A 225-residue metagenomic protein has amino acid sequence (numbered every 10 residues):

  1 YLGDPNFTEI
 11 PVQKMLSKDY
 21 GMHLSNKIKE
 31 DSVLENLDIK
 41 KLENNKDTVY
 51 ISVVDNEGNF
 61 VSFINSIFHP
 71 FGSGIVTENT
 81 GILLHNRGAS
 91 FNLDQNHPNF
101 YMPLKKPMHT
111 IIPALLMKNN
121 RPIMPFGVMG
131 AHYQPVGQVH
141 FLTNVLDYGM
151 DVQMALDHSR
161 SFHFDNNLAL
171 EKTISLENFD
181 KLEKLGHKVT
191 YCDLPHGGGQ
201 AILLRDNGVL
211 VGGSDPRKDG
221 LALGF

Functional and structural regions predicted by a protein language model:
Y1-I67, N79-T80, R87: Internal maturation/activation junctions in enzymes
D31-I39, N92-Y101, K184-L185: Short Pro/Gly-enriched beta-strand edge/turn motifs at strand-loop
K40-N44, M102-M108, T190-L194: Short Gly/Pro-enriched turn/cap motifs at secondary-structure boundaries
K46-I51, F60, H109-A114, G198-G199: Short glycine-rich loop/turn motifs
E57, K105, Q138, D147-L194: Extended C-terminal subregions enriched in glycine
N59-M124, Y148: Active-site rim segments in enzyme catalytic domains, especially the processed small/beta chain of N-terminal
L116-M124, G130-L156: M16/insulysin-pitrilysin zinc metalloprotease superfamily fold
